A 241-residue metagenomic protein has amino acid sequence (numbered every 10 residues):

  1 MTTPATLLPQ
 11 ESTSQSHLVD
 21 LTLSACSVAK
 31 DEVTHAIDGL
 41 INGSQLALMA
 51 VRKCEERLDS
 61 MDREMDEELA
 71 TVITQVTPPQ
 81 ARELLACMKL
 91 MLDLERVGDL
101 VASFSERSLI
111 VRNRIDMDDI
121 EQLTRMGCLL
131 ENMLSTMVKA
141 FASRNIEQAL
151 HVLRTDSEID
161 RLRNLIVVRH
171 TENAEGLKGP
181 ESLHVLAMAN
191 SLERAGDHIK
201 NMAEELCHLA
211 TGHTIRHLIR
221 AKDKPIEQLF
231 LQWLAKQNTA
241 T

Functional and structural regions predicted by a protein language model:
M1-T241: Cytosolic, long alpha-helical scaffolding segments
